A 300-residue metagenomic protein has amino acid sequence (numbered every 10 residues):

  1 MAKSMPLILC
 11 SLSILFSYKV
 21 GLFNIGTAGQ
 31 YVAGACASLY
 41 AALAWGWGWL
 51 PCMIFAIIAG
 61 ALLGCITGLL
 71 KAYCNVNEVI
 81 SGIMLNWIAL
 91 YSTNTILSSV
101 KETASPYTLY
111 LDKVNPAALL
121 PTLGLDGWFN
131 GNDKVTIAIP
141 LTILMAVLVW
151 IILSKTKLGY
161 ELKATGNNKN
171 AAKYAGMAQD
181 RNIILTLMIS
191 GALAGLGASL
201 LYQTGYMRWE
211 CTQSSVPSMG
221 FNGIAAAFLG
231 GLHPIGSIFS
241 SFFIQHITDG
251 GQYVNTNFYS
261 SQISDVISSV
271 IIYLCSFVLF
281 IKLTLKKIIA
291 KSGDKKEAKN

Functional and structural regions predicted by a protein language model:
M1-A44, A61-C65, L69-V76, F228-P234 (+2 more regions): Single transmembrane alpha-helix segments in multi-pass membrane proteins
K3, T27-A35, G48, C52-G60 (+5 more regions): Alpha-helical transmembrane segments of multi-pass membrane proteins, especially transporters and channels
L7-I14, A35, L39, I57-L62 (+6 more regions): Hydrophobic core segments of alpha-helical transmembrane domains in multi-pass membrane transport and ion-translocation
W49, L62, A72, M84-L109 (+1 more regions): Alpha-helical transmembrane segments in inner-membrane proteins
G82, N86-K155, I263: Transmembrane helix-bundle core of multi-pass membrane transporters and related energy-transducing complexes
G127-W209, P234-I238: Helix-loop-helix "hairpin" substructures at the membrane interface of multi-pass membrane proteins
N167, Y174, A178-R181, G251-N300: Cytosolic-side transmembrane-helix boundaries in multi-pass membrane proteins
L193-A194, T204-S269: Transmembrane alpha-helical segments in multi-pass inner-membrane proteins
